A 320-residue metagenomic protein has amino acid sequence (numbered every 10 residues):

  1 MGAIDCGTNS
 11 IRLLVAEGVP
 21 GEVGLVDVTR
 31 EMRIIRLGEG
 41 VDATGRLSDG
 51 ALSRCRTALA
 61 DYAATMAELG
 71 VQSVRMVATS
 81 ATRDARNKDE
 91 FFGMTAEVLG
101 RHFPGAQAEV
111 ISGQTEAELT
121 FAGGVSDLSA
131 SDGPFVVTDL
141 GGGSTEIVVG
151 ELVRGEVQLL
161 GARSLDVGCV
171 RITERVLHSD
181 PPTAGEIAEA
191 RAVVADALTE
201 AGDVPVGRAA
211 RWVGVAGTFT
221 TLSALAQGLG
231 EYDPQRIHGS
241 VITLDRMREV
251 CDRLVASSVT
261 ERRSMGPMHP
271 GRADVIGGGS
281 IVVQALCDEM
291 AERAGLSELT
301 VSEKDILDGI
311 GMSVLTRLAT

Functional and structural regions predicted by a protein language model:
M1-D5, F135-D139, W212: Short glycine-aspartate micro-motif
M1-V26: N-terminal basic/disordered segments at the start of proteins
C6, E31-R33: A structural signal for short, well-ordered beta-strand segments
T8-S10, T79, G124, G141-I147 (+1 more regions): Ser/Thr-glycine-rich phosphate-binding loops at phosphate-binding pockets of nucleotides, nucleotide cofactors
N9, Q72, S297: Short acidic/polar active-site loop segments enriched in Thr and Asp
G18, G150-L152: Inter-blade boundary loops/turns of WD-repeat beta-propellers
G21-V28, G155-L160: Beta-strand initiation motifs
G40-A64, E68, A81-D89, A96-P134 (+2 more regions): Helical "lid/coupling" subdomains associated with nucleotide-phosphate turnover
